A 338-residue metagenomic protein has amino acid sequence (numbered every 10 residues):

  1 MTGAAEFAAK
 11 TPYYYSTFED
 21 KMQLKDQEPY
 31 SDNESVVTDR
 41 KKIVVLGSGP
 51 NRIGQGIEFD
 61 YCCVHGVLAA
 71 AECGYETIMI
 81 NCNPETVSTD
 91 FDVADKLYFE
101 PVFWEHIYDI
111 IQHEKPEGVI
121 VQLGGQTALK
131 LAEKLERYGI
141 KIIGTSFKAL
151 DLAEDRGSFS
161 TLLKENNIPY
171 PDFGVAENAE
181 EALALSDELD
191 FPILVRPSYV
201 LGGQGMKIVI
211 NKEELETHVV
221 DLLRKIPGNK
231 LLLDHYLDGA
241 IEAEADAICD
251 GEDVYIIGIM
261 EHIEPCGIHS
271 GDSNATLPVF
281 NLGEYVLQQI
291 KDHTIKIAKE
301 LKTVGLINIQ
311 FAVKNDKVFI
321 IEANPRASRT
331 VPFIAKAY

Functional and structural regions predicted by a protein language model:
M1-K10, E19-D26, E34-K41, S48 (+9 more regions): ATP-dependent carboxylate activation and anion-phosphoryl transfer catalytic cores that bind Mg-ATP to form
G74, Y138-L150: Short, acidic/small-residue loops that bind anionic groups at enzyme active sites
L97, R137, K148-A149, E181 (+1 more regions): Catalytic-core regions of core metabolic enzymes, especially those transforming organic acids/acyl-group intermediates
Q126-G139: Short Gly/Thr/Asp-enriched flexible loops that form oxyanion-binding sites at enzyme active sites
T145-M206: A conserved helix-loop-beta module that forms one wall/lid of the active-site cleft in ATP-utilizing catalytic domains
